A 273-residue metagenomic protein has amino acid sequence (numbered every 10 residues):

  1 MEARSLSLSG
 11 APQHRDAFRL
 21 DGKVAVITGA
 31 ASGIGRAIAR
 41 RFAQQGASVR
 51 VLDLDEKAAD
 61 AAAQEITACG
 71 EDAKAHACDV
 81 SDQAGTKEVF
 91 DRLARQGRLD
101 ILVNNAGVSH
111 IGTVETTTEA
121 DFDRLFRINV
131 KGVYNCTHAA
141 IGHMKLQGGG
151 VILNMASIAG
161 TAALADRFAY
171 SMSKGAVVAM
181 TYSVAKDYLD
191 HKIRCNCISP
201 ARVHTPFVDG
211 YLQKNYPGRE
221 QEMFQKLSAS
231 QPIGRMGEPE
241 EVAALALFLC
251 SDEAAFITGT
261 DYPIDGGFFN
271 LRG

Functional and structural regions predicted by a protein language model:
A3-D16, A162, L247, T258-G273: Short C-terminal tail/terminal secondary-structure segment of NAD(P)H-dependent dehydrogenase/reductase domains
V103, L189, R194, I257-G259: Short, small/polar-rich loop/turn modules that mediate ligand/substrate recognition or access, typified
T113-V114, T118-F126, L227: Substrate-binding pocket helix/loop in short-chain dehydrogenase/reductase
T117, A163-S171, S183, Y211: Active-site loop-to-helix junction immediately N-terminal to the catalytic Tyr of the SDR YXXXK motif in Rossmann-fold
T137, S173, T181: Active-site helix of classical SDR
G142, K186-D190, A255: Alpha-helical segment proximal to the catalytic Tyr-Lys
S157: Residue(s) in the substrate-gating loop at a strand-loop-helix junction that position the organic substrate next
